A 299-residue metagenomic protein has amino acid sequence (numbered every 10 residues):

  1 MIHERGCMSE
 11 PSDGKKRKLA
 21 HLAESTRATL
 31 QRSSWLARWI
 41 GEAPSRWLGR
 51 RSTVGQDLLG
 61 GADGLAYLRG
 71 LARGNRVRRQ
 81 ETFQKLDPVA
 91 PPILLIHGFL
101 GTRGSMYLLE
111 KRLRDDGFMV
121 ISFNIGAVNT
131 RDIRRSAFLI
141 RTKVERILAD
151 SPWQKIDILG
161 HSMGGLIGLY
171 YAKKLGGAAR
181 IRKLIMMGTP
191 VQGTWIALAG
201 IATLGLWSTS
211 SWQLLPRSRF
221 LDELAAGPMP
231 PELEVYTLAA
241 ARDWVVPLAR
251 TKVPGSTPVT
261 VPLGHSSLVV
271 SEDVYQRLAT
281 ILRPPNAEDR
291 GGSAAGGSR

Functional and structural regions predicted by a protein language model:
M1-L94, L100, M106-D116, I121-F123 (+2 more regions): Flexible, membrane-associating and regulatory peripheral segments of lipid-active enzymes
A28, G70, T142, R146 (+3 more regions): Charged/polar, solvent-exposed surface patches and flexible loops
R50, V54, V144, S210 (+1 more regions): Generic structural motif recognizing short loop/turn segments at the entrances and edges of beta-strands
D57-Y67, L71, R76, R131 (+5 more regions): Contiguous hydrophobic segments
D87-P88, S151-P152, E232-E234: Short hydrophobic "helix-edge" motifs at membrane interfaces and signal-peptide entry regions
I93-G104, L108, R112-M229: Serine-dependent carboxylesterase/thioesterase catalytic core of lipase-like alpha/beta-hydrolase/SGNH enzymes
K173-R299: Helical cap/lid subdomain of alpha/beta-hydrolase-fold lipid enzymes that gates access to the catalytic pocket
